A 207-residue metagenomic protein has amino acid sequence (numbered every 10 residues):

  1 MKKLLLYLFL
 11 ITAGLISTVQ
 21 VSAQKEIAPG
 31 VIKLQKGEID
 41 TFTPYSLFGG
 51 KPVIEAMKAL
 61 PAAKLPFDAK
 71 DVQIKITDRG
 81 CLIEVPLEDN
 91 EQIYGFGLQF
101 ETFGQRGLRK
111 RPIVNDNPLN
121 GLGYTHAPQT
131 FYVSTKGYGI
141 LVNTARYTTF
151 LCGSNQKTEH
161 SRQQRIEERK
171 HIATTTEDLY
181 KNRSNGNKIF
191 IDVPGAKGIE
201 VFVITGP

Functional and structural regions predicted by a protein language model:
M1-E26: Bacterial Sec-dependent N-terminal signal peptides
Q24-P207: Catalytic and substrate-binding clefts that recognize carbohydrates or anionic sugar/phosphate headgroups
